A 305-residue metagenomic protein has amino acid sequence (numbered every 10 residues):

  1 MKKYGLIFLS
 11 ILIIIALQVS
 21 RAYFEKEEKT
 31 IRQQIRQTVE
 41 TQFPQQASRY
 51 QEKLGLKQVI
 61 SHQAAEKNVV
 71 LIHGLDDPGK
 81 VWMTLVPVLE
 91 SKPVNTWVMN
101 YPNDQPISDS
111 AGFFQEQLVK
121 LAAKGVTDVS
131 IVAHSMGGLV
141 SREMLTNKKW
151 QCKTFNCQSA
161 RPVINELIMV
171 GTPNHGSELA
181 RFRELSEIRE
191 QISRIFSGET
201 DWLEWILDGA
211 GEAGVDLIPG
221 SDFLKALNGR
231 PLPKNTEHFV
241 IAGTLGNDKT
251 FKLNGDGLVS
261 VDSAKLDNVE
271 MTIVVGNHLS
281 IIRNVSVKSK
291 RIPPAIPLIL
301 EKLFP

Functional and structural regions predicted by a protein language model:
M1-L71, D76-V88, V94-V98, K124: Flexible, membrane-associating and regulatory peripheral segments of lipid-active enzymes
I72-G74, H134, T172, G243: Glycine-rich His-Gly loop
T84, E143-N147: Active-site signature of alpha/beta-hydrolase-fold catalytic machinery across serine- and Asp/Cys-nucleophile hydrolases
L89, V94, Y101-N103, T172 (+1 more regions): Active-site loop/turn elements of alpha/beta-hydrolase fold enzymes, especially the short glycine-/histidine-rich
Q105-G125: Helix-loop module immediately N-terminal to the HCX5R catalytic loop in PTP-like cysteine phosphatase domains
G125-H134: Alpha/beta-hydrolase fold nucleophile elbow
A133, G137, S141: Gly/Ala-rich beta-loop-alpha elbow adjacent to hydrolase catalytic centers
T146-P305: Helical cap/lid subdomain of alpha/beta-hydrolase-fold lipid enzymes that gates access to the catalytic pocket
